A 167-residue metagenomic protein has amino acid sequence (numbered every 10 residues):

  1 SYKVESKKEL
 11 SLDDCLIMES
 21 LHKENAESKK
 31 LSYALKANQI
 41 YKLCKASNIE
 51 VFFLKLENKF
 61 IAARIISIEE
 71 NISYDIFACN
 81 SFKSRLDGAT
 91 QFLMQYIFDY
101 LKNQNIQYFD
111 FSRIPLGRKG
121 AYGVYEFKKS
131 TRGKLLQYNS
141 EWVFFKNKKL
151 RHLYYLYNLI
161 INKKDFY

Functional and structural regions predicted by a protein language model:
S1-S84, Y100: A conserved beta-strand-loop-helix scaffold within acyl/acetyltransferase catalytic domains
Y33-A34, Q91, R118: Short alpha-helix boundary/capping motifs
K36-A37, M94, A121: Amphipathic coiled-coil/heptad-repeat helices and related helical stalk/stem segments that mediate oligomerization
Y41, Q95-D99, E126-K129: Surface-exposed alpha-helical segments enriched in charged/polar residues
N80-G88, P115-R118: Short, contiguous acidic/charged loop-to-helix segments that flank catalytic cores in large enzymes
R85-D99: Conserved acetyl-CoA-binding loop-helix of GNAT-fold acetyltransferases
Q104-Y167: Active-site/acyl-donor-binding loops of N-acyltransferases
